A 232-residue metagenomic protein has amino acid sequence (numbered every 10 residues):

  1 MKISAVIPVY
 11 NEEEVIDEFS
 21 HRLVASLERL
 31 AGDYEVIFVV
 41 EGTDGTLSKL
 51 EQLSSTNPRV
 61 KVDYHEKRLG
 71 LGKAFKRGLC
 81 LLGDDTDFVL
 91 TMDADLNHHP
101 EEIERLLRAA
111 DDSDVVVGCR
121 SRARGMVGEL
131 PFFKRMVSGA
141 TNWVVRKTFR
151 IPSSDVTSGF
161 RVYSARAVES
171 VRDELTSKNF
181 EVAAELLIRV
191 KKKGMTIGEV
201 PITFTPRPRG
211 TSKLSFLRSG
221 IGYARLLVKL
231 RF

Functional and structural regions predicted by a protein language model:
K2-S4, E35: Cell-envelope/extracellular polymer assembly enzymes that use nucleotide-activated donors
E12-L27: Short, well-formed alpha-helical segments that are part of the catalytic scaffolds of diverse glycosyltransferases
E12-V15, G42, H99: Donor nucleotide-sugar binding loop of glycosyltransferases
G32-T43, D63: Short beta-strand/loop segment that forms part of the nucleotide-sugar
V40-S48, L96: A conserved acidic beta->alpha catalytic loop
H65-L81, F88, P100-F180, R207-L217 (+1 more regions): Acceptor/aglycone-binding surface of glycosyltransferases and processive sugar-polymer synthases
D85-N97: Short beta-strand-to-loop acidic/aromatic patch adjacent to the donor-nucleotide binding site
I151-P152, K178, L187-F204: Catalytic donor-sugar/metal-binding loop of nucleotide-sugar-dependent glycosyltransferases
